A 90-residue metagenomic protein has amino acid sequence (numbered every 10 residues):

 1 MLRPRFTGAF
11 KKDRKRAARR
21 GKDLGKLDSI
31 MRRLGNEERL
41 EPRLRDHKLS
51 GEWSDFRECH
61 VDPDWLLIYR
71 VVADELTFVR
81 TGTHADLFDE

Functional and structural regions predicted by a protein language model:
M1-P63, V71-V79, A85-E90: Basic, Lys/Arg-enriched alpha-helical interface segments
